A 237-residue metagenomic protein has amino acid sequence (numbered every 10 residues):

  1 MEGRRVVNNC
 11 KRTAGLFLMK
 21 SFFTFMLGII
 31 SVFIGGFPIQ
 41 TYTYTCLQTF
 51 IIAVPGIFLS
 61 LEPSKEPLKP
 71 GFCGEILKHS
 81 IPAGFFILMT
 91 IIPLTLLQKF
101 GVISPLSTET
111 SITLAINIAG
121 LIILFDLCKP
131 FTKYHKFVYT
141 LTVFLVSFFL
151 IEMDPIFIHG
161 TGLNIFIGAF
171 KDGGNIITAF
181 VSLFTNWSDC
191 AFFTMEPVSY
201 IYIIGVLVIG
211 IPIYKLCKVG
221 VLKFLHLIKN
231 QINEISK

Functional and structural regions predicted by a protein language model:
M1, I235-K237: Conserved cytosolic catalytic headpiece of P-type ATPases
M1-H135, V146-F157, Y214, K218: Membrane-embedded transport module
G15, F22-F23, I29, F170-G174 (+3 more regions): Hydrophobic alpha-helical transmembrane segments
T41-Y42, L106-T110, F192-G205: Hydrophobic alpha-helical transmembrane segments
S107, F157-V198: Membrane-interfacial helical/loop segments at transmembrane boundaries in membrane proteins
N117, S199-V219: Alpha-helical membrane-embedded segments
K215-I235: Membrane-interface capping segments at transmembrane-helix boundaries
